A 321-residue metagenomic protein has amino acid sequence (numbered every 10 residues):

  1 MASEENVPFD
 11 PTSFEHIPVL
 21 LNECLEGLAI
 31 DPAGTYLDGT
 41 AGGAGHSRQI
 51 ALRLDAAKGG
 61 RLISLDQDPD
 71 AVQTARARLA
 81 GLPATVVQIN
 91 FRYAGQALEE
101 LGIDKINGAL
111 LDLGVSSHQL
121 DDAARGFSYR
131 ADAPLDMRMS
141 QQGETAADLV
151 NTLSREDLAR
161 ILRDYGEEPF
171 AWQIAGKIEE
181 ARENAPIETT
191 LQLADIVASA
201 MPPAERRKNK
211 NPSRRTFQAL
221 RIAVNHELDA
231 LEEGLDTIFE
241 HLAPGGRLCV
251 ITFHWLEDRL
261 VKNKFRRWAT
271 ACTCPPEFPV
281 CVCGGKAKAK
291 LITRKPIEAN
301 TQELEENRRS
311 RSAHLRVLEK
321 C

Functional and structural regions predicted by a protein language model:
M1-C321: S-adenosyl-L-methionine-dependent methyltransferase catalytic core, i.e., the SAM/SAH-binding region
